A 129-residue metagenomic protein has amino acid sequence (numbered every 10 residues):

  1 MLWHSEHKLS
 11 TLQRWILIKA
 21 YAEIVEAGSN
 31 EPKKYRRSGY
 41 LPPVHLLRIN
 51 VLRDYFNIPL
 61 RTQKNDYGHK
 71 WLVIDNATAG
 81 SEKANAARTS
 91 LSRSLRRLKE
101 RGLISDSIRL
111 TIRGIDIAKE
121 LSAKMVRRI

Functional and structural regions predicted by a protein language model:
L2-K83: Short amphipathic alpha-helical interface segments
V25-E26, E100, A123: A generic secondary-structure boundary signal that marks alpha-helix termini
S81-E100: Short amphipathic alpha-helical interaction segments
I108-R113: Short, Lys/Arg-rich nucleic-acid/phosphate-binding segment
I115-I129: Short, amphipathic alpha-helical interaction segments positioned at domain boundaries
